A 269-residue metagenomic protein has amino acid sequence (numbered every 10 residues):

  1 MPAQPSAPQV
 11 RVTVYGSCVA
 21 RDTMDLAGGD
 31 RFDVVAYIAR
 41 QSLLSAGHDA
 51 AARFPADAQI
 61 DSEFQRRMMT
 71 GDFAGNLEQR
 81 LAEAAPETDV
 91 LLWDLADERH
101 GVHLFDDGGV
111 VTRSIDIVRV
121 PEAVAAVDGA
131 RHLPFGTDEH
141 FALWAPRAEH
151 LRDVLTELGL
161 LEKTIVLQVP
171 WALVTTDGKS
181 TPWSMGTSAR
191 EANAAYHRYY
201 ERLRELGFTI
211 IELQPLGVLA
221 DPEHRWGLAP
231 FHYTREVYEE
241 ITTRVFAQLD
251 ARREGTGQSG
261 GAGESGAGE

Functional and structural regions predicted by a protein language model:
P2-V90: Basic, amphipathic N-terminal segments that precede the first structured/catalytic domain
F64-Q65, H100, P121-E149, K179-R190 (+1 more regions): Surface-exposed cleft-lining segments at the edges of enzyme active sites
R66-D138, W171-L173: Oxyanion-hole/transition-state-stabilizing segment in secreted/luminal serine hydrolases and related acyltransferases
A74-L77, T137-D153, G186-Y200, R235-E239: Well-ordered, non-membrane alpha-helical segments in soluble/globular domains
A130-L133, D153-T187, P215-L216: Active-site segments of SGNH/GDSL-like serine hydrolases that catalyze O-acetyl group transfer/hydrolysis on lipids
V166-P170, G207-H224: Acidic carboxylate-rich catalytic motifs and surrounding loops in phosphoryl-/glycosyl-chemistry enzymes
V174-E212: Substrate-gating cap/lid alpha-helix
R225-G257: Histidine-centered active-site loop/cap adjacent to the catalytic His in serine esterases/O-acetyl transfer systems
